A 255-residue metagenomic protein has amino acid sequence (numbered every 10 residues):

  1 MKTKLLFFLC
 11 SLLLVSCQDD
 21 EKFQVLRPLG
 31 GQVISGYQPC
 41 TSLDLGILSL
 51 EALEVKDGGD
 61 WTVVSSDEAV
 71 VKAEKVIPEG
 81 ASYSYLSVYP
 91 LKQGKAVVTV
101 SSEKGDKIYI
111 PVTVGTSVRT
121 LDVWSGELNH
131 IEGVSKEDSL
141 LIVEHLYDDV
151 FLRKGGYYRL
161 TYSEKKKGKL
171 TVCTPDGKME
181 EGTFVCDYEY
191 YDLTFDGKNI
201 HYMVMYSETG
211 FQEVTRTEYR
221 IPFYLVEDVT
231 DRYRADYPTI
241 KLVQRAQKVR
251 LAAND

Functional and structural regions predicted by a protein language model:
K2-F8: Sec-dependent signal peptide recognition, specifically the positively charged N-region followed immediately by
F8-L9, S82: Residues at the start of alpha-helices and the adjacent loop-to-helix junctions
L13-S16: C-terminal motif of bacterial Sec signal peptides marking the signal peptidase cleavage site
Q18-D255: Extracytoplasmic soluble-region selector
